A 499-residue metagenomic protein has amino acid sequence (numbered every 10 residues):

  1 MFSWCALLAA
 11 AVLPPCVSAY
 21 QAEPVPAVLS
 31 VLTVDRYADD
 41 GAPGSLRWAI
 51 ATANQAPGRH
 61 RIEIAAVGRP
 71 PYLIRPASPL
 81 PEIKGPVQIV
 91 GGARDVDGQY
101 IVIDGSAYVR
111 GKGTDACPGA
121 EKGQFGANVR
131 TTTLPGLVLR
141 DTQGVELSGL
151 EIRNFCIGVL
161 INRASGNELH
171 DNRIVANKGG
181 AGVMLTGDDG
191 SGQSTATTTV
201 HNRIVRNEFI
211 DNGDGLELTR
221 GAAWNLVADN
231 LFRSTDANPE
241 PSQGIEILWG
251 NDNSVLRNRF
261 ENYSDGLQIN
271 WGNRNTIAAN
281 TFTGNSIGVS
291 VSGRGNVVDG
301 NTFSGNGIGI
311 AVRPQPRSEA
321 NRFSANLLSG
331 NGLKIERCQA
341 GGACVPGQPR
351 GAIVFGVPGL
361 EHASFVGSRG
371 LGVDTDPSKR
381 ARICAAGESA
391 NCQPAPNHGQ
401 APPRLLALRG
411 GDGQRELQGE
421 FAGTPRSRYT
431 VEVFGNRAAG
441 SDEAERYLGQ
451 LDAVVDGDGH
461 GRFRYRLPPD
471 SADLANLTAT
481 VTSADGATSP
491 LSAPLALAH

Functional and structural regions predicted by a protein language model:
S3-P15: Bacterial N-terminal signal peptides
C16, Y20-G158, R163-S165, L327-P349 (+3 more regions): N-terminal, post-signal-peptide segments of secreted/periplasmic proteins
D40-P43, S292-R294, R317: Electropositive phosphate-/nucleotide-binding environments in soluble metabolic enzymes
G85, T133, S165, V200 (+9 more regions): Residues that flank catalytic or metal-binding motifs in active/ligand-binding sites
C117-V138, N154-N162, A176-T199, I210-A222 (+7 more regions): Extracellular beta-strand/beta-solenoid scaffold signature
V145, L150, N167, N172 (+19 more regions): Consensus "Asn ladder" position of solenoid repeat domains
G486-A498: Edge beta-strands of extracellular beta-sandwich domains
